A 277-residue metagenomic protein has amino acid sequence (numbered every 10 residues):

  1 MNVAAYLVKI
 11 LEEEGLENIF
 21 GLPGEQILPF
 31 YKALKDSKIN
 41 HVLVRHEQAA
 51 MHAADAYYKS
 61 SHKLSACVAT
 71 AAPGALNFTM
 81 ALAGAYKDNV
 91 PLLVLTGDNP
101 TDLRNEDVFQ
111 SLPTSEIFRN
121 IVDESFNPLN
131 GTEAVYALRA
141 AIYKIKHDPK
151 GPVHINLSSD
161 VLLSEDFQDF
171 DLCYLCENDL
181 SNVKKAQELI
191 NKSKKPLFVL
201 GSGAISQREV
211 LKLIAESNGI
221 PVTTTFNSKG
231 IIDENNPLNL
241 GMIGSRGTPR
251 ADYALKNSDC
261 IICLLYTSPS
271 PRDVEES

Functional and structural regions predicted by a protein language model:
N2-G21, Y86, E133-P152, A186-P221: A short, flexible N-terminal coil/short beta segment enriched in small residues
N2-L76: N-terminal cofactor/phosphate-binding cores enriched in small/glycine residues, especially glycine-rich loops such as
L7, E17-N18, K59-T96, R119-F170 (+1 more regions): Structural signature of the thiamine diphosphate
F20-A53, K194-L255: Anionic-ligand anchoring segments at beta-strand to alpha-helix junctions in alpha/beta enzyme folds, i.e., glycine
E25-I27, E47-A49, T70-A75, T96-D102 (+2 more regions): Acidic, glycine-rich active-site loops and adjacent beta-strand->loop/helix elements that engage anionic groups
H46-E47, E106-D107, Y174-K185, A204 (+1 more regions): A general structural motif
P100-N120, E234-P237: Active-site-proximal loop->helix
Y266-S277: Single conserved hydrophobic/aromatic residue that forms the stacking wall/gate of nucleotide- or nucleobase-binding
